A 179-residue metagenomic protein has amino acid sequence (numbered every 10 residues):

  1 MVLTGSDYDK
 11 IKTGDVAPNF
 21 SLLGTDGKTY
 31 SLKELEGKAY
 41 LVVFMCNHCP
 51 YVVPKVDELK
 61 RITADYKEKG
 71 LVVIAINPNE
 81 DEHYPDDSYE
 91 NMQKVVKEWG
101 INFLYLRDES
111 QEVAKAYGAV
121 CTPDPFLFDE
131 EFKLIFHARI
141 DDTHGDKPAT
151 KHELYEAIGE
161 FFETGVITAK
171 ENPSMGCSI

Functional and structural regions predicted by a protein language model:
M1-K170, S178: Chalcogenol-based redox active-site neighborhoods
